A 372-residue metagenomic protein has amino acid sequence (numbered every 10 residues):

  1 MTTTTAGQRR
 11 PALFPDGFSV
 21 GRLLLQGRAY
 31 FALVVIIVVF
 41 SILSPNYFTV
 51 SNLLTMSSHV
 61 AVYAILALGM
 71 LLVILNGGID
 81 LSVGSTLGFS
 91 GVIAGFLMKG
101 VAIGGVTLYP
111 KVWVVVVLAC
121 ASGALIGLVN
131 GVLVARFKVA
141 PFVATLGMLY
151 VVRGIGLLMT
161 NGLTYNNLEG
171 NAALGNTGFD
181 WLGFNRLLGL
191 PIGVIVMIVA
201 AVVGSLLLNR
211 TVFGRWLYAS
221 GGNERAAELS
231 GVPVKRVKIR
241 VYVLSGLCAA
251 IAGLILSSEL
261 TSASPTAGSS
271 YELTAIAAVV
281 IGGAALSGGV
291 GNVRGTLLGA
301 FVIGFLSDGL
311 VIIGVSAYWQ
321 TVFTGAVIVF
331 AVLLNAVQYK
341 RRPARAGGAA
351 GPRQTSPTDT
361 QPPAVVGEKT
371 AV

Functional and structural regions predicted by a protein language model:
M1-V38, L229-R236, L306, L310-V372: Cytosolic-side transmembrane-helix boundaries in multi-pass membrane proteins
A29-I42, M70, C120-G123, L149-I155 (+5 more regions): Hydrophobic core segments of alpha-helical transmembrane domains in multi-pass membrane transport and ion-translocation
I37-G104, V132-F142, G283-V293, A326: Single transmembrane alpha-helix segments in multi-pass membrane proteins
A102-L149, L298: Alpha-helical transmembrane segments within multi-pass membrane transporters and channels
K111-A119, G123-N130, V134, L188-S264 (+2 more regions): Helix-loop-helix "hairpin" substructures at the membrane interface of multi-pass membrane proteins
V112, P141, G189-V196, K238 (+2 more regions): Loop-to-transmembrane alpha-helix initiation sites
F142-R210, V237-R240, E259-G268, A344-V372: Transmembrane helix-bundle core of multi-pass membrane transporters and related energy-transducing complexes
V243, A249, E259-G325: Transmembrane alpha-helical segments in multi-pass inner-membrane proteins
